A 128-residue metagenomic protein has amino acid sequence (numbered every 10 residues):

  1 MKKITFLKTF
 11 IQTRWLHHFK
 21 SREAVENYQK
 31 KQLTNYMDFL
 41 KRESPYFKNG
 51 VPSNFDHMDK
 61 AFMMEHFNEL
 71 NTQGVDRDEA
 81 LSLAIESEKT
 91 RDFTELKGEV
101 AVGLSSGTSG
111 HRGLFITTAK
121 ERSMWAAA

Functional and structural regions predicted by a protein language model:
M1-L104, G110-A127: Nucleotide 5′-phosphate-binding alpha/beta core
